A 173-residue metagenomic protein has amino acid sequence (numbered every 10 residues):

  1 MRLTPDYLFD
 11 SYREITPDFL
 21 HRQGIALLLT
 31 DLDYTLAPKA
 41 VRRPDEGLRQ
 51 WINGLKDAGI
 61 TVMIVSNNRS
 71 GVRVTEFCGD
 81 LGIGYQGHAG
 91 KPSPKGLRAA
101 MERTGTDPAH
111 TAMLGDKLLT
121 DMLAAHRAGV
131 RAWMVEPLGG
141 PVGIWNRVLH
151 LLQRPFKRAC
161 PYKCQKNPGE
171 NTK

Functional and structural regions predicted by a protein language model:
R2-T30, A37-R42, G47-V65, R69-K173: Asp-based, Mg2+/Mn2+-dependent phosphohydrolase catalytic module
